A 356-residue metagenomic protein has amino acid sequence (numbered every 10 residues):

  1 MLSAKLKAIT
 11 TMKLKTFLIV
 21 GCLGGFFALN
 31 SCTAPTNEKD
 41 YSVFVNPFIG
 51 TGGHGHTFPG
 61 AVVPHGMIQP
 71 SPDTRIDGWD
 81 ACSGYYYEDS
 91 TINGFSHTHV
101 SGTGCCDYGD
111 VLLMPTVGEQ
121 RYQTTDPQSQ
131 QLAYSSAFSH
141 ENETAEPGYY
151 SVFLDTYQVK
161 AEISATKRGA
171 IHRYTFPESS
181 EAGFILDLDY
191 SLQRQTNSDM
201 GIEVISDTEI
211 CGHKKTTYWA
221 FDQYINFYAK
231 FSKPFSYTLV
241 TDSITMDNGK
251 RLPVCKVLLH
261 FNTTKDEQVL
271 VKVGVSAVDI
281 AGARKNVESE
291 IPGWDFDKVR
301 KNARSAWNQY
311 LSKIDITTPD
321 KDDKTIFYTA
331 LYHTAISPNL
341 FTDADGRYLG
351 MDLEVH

Functional and structural regions predicted by a protein language model:
M1-N37: Bacterial Sec-dependent N-terminal signal peptides
P35-H356: Accessory carbohydrate-recognition regions in carbohydrate-active enzymes
